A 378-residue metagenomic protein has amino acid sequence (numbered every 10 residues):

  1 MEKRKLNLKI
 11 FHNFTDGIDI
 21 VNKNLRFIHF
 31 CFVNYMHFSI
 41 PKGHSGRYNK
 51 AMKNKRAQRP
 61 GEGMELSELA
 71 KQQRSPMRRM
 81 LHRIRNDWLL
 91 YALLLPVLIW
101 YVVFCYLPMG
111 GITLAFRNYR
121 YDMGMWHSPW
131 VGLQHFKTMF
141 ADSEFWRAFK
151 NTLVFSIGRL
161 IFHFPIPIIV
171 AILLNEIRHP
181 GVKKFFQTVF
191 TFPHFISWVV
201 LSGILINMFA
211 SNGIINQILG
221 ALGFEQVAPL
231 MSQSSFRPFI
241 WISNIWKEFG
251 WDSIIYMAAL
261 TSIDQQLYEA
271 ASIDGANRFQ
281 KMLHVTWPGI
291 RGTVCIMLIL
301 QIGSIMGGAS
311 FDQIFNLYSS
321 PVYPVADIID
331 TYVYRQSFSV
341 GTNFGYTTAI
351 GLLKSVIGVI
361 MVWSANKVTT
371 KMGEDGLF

Functional and structural regions predicted by a protein language model:
L6-K9, G17, V21-L93, H179-K183 (+1 more regions): Transmembrane alpha-helical segments of polytopic membrane transport and secretion proteins
F14: Polybasic, low-complexity RNA-engagement segments
R83-F378: A structural signal for multi-pass alpha-helical bundles of membrane permease subunits that mediate small-molecule
